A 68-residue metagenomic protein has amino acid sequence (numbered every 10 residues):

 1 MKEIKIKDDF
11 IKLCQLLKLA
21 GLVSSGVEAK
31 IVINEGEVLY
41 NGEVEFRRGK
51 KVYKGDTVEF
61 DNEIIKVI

Functional and structural regions predicted by a protein language model:
M1-I11: A detector for short, charged/polar N-terminal pre-domain segments
D9-K54: A basic, amphipathic helix-loop patch mediating RNA/tRNA/ribosome contacts
E63-I68: Short, Lys/Arg- and Gly-enriched loop/turn segments at beta-strand edges
